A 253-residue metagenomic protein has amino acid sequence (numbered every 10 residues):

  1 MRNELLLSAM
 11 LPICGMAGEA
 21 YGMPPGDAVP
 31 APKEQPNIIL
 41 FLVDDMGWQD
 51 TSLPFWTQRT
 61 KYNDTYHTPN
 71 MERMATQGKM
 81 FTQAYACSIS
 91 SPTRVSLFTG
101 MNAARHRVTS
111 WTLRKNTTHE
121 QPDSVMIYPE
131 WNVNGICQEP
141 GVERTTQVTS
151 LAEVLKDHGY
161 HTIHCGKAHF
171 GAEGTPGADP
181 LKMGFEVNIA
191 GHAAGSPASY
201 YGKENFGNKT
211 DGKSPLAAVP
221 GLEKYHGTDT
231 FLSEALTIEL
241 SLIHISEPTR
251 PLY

Functional and structural regions predicted by a protein language model:
M1-L6: Bacterial N-terminal signal peptides that target proteins for export
S8-M16: Bacterial N-terminal signal peptides
A17-G22: Boundary at the C-terminal end of the N-terminal hydrophobic targeting segment
M23-K79: Active-site-proximal N-terminal segment of extracellular/periplasmic enzymes that hydrolyze or transfer
Q49-Q58, A86, T93-S96, H106-W111 (+3 more regions): Short, solvent-exposed loop/turn and secondary-structure capping segments
R59-R94, G100-R105, H161-I163, M183-H192: Short, structured active-site-proximal loop/turn typified by the sulfatase FGly-forming signature C/S-X-P-X-R
L113-H161, A168-L242, S246: Formylglycine-dependent
I245-Y253: A short, hydrophobic C-terminal helix/tail in secreted or cell-surface proteins
